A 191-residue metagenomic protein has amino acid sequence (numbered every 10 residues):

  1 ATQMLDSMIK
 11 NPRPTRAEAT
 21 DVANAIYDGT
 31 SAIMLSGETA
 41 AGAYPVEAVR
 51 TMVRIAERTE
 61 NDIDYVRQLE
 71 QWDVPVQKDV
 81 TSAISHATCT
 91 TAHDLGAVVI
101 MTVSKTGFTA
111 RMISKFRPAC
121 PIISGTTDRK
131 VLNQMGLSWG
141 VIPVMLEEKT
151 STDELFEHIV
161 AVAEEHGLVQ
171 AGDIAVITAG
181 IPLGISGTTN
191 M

Functional and structural regions predicted by a protein language model:
Q3, A25, I113, A175: Conserved, mostly hydrophobic/aromatic
M8-T30: Flexible glycine/proline-rich, aromatic-decorated loop/lid segments
V22-P45: Glycine-rich phosphate-binding active-site loops on the catalytic face of alpha/beta enzymes
S36, G42, N61-Q71, V98 (+2 more regions): Flexible, glycine/charged-enriched surface loops at secondary-structure junctions
T39-D62, T189: C-terminal helical cap(s) of enzyme catalytic domains, especially alpha/beta-barrels
M52-C89: Long, charged amphipathic helices and adjacent flexible linkers at domain junctions
T109-R111, R117-E154: Nucleotide-binding motor/catalytic cores of P-loop/tubulin-like NTPases across gene-expression machines
V162-L183, T189-M191: C-terminal binding/interaction regions
